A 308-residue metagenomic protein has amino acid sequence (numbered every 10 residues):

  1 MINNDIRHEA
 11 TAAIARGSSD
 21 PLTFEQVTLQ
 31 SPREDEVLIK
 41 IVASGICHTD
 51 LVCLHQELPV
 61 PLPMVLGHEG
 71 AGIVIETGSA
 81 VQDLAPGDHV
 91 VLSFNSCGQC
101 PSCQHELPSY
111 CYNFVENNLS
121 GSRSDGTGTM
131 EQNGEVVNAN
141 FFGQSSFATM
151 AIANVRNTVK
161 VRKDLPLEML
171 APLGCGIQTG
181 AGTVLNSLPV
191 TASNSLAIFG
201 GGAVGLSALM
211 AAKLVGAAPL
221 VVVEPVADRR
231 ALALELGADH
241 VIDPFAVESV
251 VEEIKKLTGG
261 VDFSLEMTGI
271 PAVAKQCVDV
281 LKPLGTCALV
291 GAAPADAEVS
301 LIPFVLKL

Functional and structural regions predicted by a protein language model:
Q30-S44, H55-Q104, S109, K160-L165: Glycine-rich beta-strand-centered segment in the early N-terminal region that forms part of a ligand/cofactor-binding
H89, S195, G285-T286: Short glycine-centered segments of the SAM/dcSAM-binding site in methyltransferase folds
P101-F199: NAD(P)H dinucleotide-binding glycine-rich loop of Rossmann-like/cofactor-binding domains, especially the beta1-alpha1
S195-G201, M210-Q276: Adenosine-nucleotide cofactor-binding segment
G200-A203, A292: Glycine-rich Rossmann-fold phosphate-binding loop(s) that bind the pyrophosphate of adenine dinucleotide cofactors
L206-S207: Residues forming the Rossmann-fold NAD(P)(H) cofactor-binding site
A217, T268-L308: Glycine-rich phosphate-binding loop and adjacent beta-alpha segment of Rossmann(oid) nucleotide-cofactor-binding
